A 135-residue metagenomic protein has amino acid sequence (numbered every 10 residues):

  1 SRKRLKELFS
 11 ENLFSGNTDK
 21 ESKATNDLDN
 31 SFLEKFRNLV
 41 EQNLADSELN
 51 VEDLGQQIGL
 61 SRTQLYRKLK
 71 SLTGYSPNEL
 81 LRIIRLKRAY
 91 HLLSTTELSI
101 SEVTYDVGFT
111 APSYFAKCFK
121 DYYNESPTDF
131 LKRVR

Functional and structural regions predicted by a protein language model:
S1-F14: The C-terminal output helix
G16-L33, N38, Q42-E48: Regulatory hinge/linker segments at domain boundaries that couple sensory/effector modules to output domains
D29, R37-E41, Q56, Q64 (+2 more regions): Recognition helices and adjacent regulatory flanks at domain boundaries
R37-L49, L69, T73, Y90-S99 (+2 more regions): Basic, amphipathic alpha-helical hairpins
N50, S61, S76, S99 (+2 more regions): Short coil/turn motifs that cap or connect alpha-helices
E52-L60, L65, L69, V103-T110 (+2 more regions): Append "Primarily bacterial transcriptional regulators
S71-T110, K132-R135: Terminal helix-turn-helix DNA-binding modules in bacterial transcription factors
K117-R135: …primarily DNA-binding HTH/wHTH and HhH modules…
